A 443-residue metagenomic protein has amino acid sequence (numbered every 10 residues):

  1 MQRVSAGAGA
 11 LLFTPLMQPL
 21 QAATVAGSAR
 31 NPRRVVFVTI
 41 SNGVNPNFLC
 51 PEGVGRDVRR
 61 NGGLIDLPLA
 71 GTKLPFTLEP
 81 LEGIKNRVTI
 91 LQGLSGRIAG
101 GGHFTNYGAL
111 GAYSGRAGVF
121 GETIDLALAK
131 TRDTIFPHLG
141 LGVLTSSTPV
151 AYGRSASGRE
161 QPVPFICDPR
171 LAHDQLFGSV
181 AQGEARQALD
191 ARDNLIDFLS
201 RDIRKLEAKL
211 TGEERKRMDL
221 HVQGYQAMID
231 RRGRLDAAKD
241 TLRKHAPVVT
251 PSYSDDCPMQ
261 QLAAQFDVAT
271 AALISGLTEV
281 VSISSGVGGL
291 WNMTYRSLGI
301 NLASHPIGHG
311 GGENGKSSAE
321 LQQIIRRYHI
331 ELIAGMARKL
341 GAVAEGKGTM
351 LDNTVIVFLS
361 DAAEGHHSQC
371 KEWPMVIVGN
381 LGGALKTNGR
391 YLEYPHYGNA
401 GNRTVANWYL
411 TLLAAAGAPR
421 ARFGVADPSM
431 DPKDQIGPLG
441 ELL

Functional and structural regions predicted by a protein language model:
M1-L443: Ligand-binding pockets and gating/stacking loops
